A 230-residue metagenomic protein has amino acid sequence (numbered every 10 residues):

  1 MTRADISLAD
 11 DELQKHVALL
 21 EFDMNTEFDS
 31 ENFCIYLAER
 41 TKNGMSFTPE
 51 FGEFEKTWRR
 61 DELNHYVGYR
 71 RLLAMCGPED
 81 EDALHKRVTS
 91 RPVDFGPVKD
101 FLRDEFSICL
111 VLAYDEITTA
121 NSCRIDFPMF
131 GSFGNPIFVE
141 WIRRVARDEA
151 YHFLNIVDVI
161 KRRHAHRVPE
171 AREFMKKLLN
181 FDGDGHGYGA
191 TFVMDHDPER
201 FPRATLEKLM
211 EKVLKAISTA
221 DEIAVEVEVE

Functional and structural regions predicted by a protein language model:
M1-E230: Non-heme di-metal
